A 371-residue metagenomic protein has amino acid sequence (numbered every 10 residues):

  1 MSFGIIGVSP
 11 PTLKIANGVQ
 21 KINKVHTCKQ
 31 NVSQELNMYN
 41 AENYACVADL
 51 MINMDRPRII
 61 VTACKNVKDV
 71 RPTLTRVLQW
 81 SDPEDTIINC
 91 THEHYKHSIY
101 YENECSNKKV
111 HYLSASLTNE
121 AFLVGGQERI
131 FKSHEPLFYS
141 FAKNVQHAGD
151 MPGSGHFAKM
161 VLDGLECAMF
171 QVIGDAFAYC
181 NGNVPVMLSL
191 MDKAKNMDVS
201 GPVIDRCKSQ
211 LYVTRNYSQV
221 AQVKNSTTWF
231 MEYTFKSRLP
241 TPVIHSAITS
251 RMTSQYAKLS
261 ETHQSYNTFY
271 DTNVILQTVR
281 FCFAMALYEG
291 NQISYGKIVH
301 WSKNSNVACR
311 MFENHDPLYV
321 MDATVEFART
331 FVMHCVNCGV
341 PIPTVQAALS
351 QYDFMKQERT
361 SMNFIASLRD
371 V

Functional and structural regions predicted by a protein language model:
M1-I59, W80-T86, K109, L113-N119 (+1 more regions): NAD(P)+-binding Rossmann beta1-loop-alpha1 motif at the extreme N-terminus of oxidoreductases
I6, S114-S116, V124-G126, G149 (+1 more regions): Short beta-strand->loop
Q20, I99, S106, Y139 (+2 more regions): Anion (oxyanion) recognition and catalysis
Y44-D49, D55-T62, N66-Q127, F131: Rossmann-like NAD(P)(H) cofactor-binding subdomain of soluble oxidoreductases
S106-N107, H111, F138-M151, S260-Q264: Acidic-glycine-rich active-site phosphate/pyrophosphate-binding loop
L123-G125, S133, P152-R280, A286-A348 (+1 more regions): Helical "substrate-binding/catalytic lid" subdomain of Rossmann-like NAD(P)-dependent dehydrogenases/reductases
R129-E135, K143: Phosphate/pyrophosphate-binding betaalpha-module
